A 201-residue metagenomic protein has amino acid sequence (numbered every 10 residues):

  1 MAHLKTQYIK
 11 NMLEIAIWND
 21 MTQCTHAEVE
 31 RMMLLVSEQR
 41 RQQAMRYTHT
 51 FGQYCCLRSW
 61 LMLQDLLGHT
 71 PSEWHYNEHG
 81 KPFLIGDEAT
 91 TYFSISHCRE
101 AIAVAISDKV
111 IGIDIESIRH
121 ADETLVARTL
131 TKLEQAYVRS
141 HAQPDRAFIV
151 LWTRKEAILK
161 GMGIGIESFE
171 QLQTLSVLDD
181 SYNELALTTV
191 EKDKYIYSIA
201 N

Functional and structural regions predicted by a protein language model:
A2-N201: Core catalytic alpha/beta fold that binds nucleotide/phospho-ligands
